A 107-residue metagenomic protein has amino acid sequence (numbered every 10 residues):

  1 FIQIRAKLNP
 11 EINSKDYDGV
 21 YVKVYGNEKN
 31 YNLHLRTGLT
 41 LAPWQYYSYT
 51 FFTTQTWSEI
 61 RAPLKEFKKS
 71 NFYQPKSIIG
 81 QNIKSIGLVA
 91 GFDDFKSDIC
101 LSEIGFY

Functional and structural regions predicted by a protein language model:
F1-Y107: Beta-rich carbohydrate-recognition modules and glycan-binding surfaces
